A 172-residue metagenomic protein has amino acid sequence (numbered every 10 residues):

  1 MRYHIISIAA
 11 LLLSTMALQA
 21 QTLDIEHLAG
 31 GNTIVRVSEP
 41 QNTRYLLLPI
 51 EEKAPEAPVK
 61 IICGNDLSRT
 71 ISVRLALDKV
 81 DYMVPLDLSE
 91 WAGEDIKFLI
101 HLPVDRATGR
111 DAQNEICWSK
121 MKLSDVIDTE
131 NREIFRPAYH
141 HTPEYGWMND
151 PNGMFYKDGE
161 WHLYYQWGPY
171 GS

Functional and structural regions predicted by a protein language model:
M1-T22: Bacterial Sec-dependent N-terminal signal peptides
Q21-S172: Carbohydrate-active catalytic/glycan-binding domains of CAZyme proteins, especially the secreted or lumenal ectodomains
